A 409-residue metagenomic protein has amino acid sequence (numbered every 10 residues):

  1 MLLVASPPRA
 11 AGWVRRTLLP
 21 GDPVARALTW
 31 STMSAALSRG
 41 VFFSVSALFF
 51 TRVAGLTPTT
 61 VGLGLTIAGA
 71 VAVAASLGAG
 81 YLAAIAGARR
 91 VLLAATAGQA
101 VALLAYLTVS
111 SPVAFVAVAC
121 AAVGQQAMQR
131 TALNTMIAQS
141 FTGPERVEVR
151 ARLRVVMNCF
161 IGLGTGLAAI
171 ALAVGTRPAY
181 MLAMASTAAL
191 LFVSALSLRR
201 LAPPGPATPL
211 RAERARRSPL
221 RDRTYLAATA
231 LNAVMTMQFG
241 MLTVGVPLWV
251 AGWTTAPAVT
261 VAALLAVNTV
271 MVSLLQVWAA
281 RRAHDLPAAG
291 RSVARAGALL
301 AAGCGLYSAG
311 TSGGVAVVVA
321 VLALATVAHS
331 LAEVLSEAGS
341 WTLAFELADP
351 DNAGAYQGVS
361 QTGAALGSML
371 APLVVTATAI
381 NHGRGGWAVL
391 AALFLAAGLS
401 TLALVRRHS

Functional and structural regions predicted by a protein language model:
L2-A25, R200-V234: Juxtamembrane intracellular "pre-TM" segments in multi-pass secondary transporters
R15-A70, T224-N268: Helix-loop boundary and gating motifs at the non-cytosolic
V73-S110: Conserved MFS/SLC helix-loop-helix module at the cytosolic interface between two early adjacent transmembrane helices
A75-G87, L274-A289: Helix-to-loop junctions at the C-terminal end of transmembrane segments in multipass secondary transporters
R90-A105, A188, R291-Y307: Structural signature of the two symmetry-related core transmembrane helices
V118-C159: Cytoplasmic helix-loop-helix junction between adjacent transmembrane helices in 12-TM secondary transporters
A169, A188-A207, S400-L404: C-terminal membrane-cytosol helix-exit motif in multi-pass small-molecule transporters
R291-S336: C-terminal transmembrane helical hairpin of 12-TM major facilitator-type secondary transporters
